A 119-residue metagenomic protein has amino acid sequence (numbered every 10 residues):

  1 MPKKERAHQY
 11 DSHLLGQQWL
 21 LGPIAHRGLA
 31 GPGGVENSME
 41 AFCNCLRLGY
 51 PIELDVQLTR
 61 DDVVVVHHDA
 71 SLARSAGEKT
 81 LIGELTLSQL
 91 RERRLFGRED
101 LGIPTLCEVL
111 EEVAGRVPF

Functional and structural regions predicted by a protein language model:
M1-F119: Phosphate-group recognition and catalysis centered on beta-loop-alpha active-site segments
